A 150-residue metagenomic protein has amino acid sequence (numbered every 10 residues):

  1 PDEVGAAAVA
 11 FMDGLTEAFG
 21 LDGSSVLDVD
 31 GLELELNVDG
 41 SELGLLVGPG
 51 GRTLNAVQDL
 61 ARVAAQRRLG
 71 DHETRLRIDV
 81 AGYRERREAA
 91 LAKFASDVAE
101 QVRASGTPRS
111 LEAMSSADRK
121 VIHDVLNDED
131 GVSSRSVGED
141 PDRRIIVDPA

Functional and structural regions predicted by a protein language model:
P1-A150: RNA-contacting regions in translation and RNA-metabolism proteins, encompassing KH/S1 modules where present
